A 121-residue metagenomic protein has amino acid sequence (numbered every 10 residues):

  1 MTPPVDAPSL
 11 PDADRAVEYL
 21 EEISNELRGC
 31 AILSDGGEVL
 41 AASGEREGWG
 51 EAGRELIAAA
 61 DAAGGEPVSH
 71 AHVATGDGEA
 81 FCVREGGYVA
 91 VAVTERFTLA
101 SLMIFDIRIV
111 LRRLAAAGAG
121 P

Functional and structural regions predicted by a protein language model:
M1-P121: Non-catalytic interaction/Regulatory regions outside core domains
